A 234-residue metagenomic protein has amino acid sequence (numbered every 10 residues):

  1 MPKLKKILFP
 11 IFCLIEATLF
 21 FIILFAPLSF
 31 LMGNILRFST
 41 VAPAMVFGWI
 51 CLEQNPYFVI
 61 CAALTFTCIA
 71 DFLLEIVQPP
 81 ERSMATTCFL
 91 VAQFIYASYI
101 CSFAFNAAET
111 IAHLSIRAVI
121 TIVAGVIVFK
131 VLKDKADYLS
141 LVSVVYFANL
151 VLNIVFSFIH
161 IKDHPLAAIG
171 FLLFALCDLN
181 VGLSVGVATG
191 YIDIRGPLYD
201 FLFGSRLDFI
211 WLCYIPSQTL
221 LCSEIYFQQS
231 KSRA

Functional and structural regions predicted by a protein language model:
M1-A234: Polytopic alpha-helical membrane-helix bundles and their juxtamembrane interface segments in multi-pass membrane
